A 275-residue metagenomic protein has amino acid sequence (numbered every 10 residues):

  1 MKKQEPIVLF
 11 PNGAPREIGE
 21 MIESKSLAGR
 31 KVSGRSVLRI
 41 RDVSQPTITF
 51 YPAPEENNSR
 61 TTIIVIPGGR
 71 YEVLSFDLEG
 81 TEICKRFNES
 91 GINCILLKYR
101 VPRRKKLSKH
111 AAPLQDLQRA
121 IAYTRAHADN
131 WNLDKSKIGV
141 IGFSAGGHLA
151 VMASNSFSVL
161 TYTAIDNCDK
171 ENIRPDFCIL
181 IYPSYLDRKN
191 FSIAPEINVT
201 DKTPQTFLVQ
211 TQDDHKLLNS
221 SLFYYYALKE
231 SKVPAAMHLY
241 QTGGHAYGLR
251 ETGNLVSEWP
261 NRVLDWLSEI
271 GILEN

Functional and structural regions predicted by a protein language model:
M1-N57: N-terminal cap/lid segment of alpha/beta-hydrolase-fold proteins
S59-G68: Short beta-strand element of the alpha/beta-hydrolase
S75-F76, R100-N132, R250-V256: Catalytic nucleophile-loop/oxyanion-hole region of alpha/beta-hydrolase and closely related hydrolase-like folds
F76-I95: Short amphipathic alpha-helix adjacent to the substrate-entry channel of hydrolases
Q115-D201: Primarily recognizes the serine-hydrolase "nucleophile elbow" in alpha/beta-hydrolase and SGNH/GDSL folds
L208-Q210: Short beta-strand/loop motif that positions the catalytic acidic residue of the alpha/beta-hydrolase fold
H215-L222: Conserved alpha/beta-hydrolase "acid-adjacent" motif
Y225, K229-N275: C-terminal catalytic histidine-bearing segment of alpha/beta-hydrolase fold enzymes
